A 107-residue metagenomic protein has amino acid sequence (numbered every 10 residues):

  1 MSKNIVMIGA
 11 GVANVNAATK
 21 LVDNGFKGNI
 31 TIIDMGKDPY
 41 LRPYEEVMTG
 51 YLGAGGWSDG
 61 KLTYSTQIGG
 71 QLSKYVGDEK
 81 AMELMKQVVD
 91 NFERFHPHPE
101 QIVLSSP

Functional and structural regions predicted by a protein language model:
M1-S2, E46: Generic N-terminal leader/processing signal
K3-I32, K37: N-terminal Rossmann-like FAD-binding beta1-loop-alpha1 element of flavoenzymes
M35-P107: Conserved N-terminal/central alpha/beta ligand/cofactor-binding core
